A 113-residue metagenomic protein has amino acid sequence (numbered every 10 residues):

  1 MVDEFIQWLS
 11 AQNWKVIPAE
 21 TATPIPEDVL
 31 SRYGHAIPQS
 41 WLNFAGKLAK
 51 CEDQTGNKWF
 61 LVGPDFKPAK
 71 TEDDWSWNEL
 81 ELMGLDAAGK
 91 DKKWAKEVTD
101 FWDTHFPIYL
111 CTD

Functional and structural regions predicted by a protein language model:
M1-T112: A surface-exposed partner-binding patch
